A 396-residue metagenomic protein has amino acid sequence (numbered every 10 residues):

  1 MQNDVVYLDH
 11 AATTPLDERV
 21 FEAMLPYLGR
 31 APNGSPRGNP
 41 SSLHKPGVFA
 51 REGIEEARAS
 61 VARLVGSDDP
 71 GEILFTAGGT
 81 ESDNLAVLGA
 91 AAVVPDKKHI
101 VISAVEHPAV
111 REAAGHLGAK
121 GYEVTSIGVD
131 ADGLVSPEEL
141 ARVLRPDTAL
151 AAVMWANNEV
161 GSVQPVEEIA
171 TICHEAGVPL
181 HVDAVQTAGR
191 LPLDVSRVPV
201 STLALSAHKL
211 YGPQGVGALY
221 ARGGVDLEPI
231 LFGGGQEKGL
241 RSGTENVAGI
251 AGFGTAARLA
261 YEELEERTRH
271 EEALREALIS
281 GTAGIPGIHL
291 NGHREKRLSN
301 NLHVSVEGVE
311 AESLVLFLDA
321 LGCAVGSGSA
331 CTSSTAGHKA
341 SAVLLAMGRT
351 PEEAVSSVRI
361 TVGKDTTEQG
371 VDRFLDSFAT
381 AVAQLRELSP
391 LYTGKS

Functional and structural regions predicted by a protein language model:
M1-S396: Pyridoxal 5′-phosphate
